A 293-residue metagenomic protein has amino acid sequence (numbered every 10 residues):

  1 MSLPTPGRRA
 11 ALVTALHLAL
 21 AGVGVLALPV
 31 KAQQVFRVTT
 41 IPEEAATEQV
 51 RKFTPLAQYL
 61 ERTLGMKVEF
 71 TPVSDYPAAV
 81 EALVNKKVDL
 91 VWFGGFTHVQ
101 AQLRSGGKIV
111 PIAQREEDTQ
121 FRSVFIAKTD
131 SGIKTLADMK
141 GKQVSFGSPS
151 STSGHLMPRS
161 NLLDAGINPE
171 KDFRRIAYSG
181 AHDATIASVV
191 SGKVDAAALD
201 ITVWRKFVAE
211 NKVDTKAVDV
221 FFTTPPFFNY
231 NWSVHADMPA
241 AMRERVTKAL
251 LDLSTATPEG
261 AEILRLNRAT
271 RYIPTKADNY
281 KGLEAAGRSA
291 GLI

Functional and structural regions predicted by a protein language model:
R8-L18: N-terminal export leaders
L26-A32: Sec/Tat signal peptide C-region and signal peptidase I cleavage site
Q33-T40, E44-P55, F227-N229, S233-I293: An extracytoplasmic/periplasmic, membrane-proximal ligand-sensing/linker region
Q33-T97: Extracytoplasmic small-molecule ligand-binding "clamshell" domains of the periplasmic binding protein/Venus flytrap
E43-A46, V50, E117-D118, K128-I133 (+1 more regions): Short coil/turn segments
P77-V91, R104-S105, A137, A181-T202: Short helices/loops that flank or line small-molecule/ion binding pockets
I112-T135, W232-H235: Hydrophobic/proline-rich hinge and linker segments of small-molecule sensing/allosteric domains, predominantly
S131, K142-A241: Pocket-lining segment of extracytoplasmic ligand-binding domains
